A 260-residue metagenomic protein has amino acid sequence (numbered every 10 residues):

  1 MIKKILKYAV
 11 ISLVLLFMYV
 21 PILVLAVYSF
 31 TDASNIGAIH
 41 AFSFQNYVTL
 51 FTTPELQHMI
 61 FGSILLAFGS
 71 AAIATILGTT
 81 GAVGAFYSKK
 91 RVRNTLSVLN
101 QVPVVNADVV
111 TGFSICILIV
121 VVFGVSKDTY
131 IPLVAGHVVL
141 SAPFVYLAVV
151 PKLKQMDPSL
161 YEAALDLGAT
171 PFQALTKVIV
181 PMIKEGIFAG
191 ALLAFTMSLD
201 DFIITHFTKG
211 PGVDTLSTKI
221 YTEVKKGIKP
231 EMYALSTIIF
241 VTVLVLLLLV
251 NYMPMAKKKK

Functional and structural regions predicted by a protein language model:
M1-V10, V14, V20, V150-L165 (+2 more regions): C-terminal transmembrane helix and the adjacent membrane-cytosol boundary/short C-terminal tail of inner/organellar
I2-I5, F68-N100, I117-V121, P158 (+2 more regions): Transmembrane-helix boundary motif in ABC transporter permease subunits
K3, S34-S70, K225-K226: Periplasmic/extracellular loop-to-transmembrane helix junction in inner-membrane transport proteins
L13, V20-P54, H206-P211, K260: Short membrane-interfacial helix/loop motifs at transmembrane-helix boundaries
L23-L25, S29-S34, V145, G186-Y221: Non-cytoplasmic
N35-I36, F44, V109-V139, F172 (+1 more regions): Membrane-interfacial helix termini and adjacent extracytoplasmic/periplasmic loops of multi-pass transporters
N46-E55, L199-A256: Interhelical loop and adjacent transmembrane-helix boundary motif in polytopic membrane transport permeases
K127-L165, Q173-I179, G190-A194, F202: Membrane-cytosol interface at the C-terminal ends of specific transmembrane alpha-helices in multi-pass membrane
